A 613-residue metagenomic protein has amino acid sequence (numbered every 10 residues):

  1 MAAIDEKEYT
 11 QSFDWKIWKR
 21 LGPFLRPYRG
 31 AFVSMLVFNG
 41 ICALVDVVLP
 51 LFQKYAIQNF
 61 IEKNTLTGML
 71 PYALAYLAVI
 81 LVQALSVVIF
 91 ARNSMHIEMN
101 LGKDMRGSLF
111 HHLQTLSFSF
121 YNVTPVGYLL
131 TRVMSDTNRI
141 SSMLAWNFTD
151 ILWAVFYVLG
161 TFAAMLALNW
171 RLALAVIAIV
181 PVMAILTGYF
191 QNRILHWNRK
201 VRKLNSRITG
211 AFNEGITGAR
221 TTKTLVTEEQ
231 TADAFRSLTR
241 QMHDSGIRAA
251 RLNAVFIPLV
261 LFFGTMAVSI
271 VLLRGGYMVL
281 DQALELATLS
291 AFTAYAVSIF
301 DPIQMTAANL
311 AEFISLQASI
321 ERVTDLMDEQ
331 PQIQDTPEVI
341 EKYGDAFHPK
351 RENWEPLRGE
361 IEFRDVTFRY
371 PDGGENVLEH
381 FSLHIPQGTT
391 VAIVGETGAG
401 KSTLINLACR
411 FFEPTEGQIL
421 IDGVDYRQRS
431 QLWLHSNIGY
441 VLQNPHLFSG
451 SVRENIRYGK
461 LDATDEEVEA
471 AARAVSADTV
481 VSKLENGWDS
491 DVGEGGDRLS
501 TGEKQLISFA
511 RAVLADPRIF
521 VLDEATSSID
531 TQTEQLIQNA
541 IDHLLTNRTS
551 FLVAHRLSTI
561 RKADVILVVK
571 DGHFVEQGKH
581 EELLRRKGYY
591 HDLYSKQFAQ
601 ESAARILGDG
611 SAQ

Functional and structural regions predicted by a protein language model:
I17, L25, F90, S94-E98 (+4 more regions): Juxtamembrane loop-to-helix connectors within ABC transporter transmembrane domains
G22, P27-G30, F118-S119, S135-L144 (+10 more regions): An intracellular "coupling" helix at the cytosolic face of ABC transporter transmembrane type-1 domains
F32-I89, L166-R171, Q282-L286: Transmembrane helix-loop-helix hairpins at lipid-water interfaces of multipass membrane proteins, especially the type-1
V37, V45-L49, S86, E98 (+4 more regions): Hydrophobic alpha-helical transmembrane segments of ABC transporter permease domains
E62-P71, A164-A178, R248-E321, L326-M327: Helix-loop-helix
L113, F235, V323, F363-D365: Conserved catalytic Walker-motif region of ABC-type ATPase nucleotide-binding domains
Y343-Q613: ABC-type nucleotide-binding domain
